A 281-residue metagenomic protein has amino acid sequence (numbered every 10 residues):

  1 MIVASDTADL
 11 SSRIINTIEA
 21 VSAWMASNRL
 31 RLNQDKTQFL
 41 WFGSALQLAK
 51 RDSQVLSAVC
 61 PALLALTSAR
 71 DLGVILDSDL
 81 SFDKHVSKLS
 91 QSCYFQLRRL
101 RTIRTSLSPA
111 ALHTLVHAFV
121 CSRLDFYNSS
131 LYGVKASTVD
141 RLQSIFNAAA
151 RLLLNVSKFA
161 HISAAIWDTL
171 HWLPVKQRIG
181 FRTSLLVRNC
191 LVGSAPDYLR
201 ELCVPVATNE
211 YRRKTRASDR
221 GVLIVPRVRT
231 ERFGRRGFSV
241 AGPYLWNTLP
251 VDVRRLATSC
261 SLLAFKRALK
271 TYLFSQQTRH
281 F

Functional and structural regions predicted by a protein language model:
M1, M25, A69-D79, C93 (+5 more regions): Short, conserved catalytic/metal-binding micro-motifs enriched in Asp/Glu and His
M1-A23, G133: Catalytic palm subdomain of template-directed nucleic-acid polymerases, centered on the conserved carboxylate motif
S11-I14, I18, L32, V86 (+2 more regions): Hydrophobic packing residues in well-ordered alpha-helices of helical domains and bundles
N16, A23, L30-S68: Short, conserved micro-motifs composed of acidic
S22-L40, T138, Q143-A207: Short, charged alpha-helical motifs in flexible N/C-terminal segments and linkers
C60, D197-P243: Amphipathic alpha-helical
A62-S130: Basic, alpha-helical interaction scaffolds
L66, S106-A118, L170-G180, V228-F233: Structural motif
